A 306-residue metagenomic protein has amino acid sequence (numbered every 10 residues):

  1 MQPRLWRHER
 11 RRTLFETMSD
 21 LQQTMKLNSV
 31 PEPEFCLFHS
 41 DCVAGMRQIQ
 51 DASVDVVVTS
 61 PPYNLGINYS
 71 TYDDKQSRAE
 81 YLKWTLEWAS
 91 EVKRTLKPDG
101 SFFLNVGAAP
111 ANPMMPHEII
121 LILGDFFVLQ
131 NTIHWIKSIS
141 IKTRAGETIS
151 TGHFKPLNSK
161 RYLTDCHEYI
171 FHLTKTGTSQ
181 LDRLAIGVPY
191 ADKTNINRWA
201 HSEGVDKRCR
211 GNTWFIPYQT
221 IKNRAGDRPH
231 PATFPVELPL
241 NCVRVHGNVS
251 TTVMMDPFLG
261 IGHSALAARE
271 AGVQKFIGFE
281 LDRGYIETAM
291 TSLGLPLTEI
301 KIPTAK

Functional and structural regions predicted by a protein language model:
M1-M290, L295: Core catalytic lobe of class I
G294-T304: Conserved phosphoryl-transfer catalytic core
